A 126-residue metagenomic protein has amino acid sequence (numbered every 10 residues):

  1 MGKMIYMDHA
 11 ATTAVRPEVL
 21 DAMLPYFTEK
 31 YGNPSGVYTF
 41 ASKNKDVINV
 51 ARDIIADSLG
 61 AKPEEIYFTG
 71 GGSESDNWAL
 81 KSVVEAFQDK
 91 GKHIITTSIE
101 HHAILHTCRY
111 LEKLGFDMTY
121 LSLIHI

Functional and structural regions predicted by a protein language model:
M1-I124: Pyridoxal 5′-phosphate
